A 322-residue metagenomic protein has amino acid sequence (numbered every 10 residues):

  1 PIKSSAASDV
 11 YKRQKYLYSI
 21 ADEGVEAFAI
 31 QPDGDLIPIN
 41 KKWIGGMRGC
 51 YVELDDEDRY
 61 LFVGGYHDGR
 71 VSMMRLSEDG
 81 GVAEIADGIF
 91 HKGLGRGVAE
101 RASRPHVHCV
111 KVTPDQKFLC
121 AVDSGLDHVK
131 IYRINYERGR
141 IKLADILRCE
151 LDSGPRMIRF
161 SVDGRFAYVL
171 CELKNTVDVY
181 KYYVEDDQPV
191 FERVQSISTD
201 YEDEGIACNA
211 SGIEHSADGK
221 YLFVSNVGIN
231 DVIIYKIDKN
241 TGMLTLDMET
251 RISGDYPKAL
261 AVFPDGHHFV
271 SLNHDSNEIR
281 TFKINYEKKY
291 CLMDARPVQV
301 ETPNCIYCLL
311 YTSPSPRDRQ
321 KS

Functional and structural regions predicted by a protein language model:
P1-A7, Y11, Y311-S322: Single conserved hydrophobic/aromatic residue that forms the stacking wall/gate of nucleotide- or nucleobase-binding
K12-R13, D56-E57, P114-D115, V162-D163 (+3 more regions): Residue-level detector of Asp-centered blade-edge/turn motifs that repeat once per structural unit in beta-propeller
A29-G34, R75-V82, R133-G139, K181-P189 (+2 more regions): Short loop/turn segments immediately following beta-strands, especially the blade-tip and inter-blade linker loops
K41-Y60, G64-V107: Asp-box/WD-like beta-propeller blade repeats and closely related beta-sheet repeat scaffolds
K42-G45, E100-A102, L147-L151, D203-G205 (+2 more regions): Surface loop/turn motifs at the tips and blade-to-blade linkers of beta-strand repeat domains
D87-E100, V194-E204, V300-P303, C308: Surface-exposed loop and turn segments in beta-propeller and other repeat-based domains that flank or scaffold
